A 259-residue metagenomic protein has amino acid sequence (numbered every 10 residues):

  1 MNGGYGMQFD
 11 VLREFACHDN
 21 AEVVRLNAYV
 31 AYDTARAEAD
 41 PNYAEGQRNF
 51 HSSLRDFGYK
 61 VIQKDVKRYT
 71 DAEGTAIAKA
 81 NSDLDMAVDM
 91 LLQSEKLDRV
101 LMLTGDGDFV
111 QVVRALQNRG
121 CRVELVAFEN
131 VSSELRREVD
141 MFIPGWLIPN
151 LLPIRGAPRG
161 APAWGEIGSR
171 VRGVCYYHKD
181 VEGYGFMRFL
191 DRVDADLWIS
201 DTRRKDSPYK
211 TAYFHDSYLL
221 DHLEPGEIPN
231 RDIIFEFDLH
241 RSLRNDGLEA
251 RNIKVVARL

Functional and structural regions predicted by a protein language model:
M1-S82, G107, R122-N130, P229 (+1 more regions): Domain-level signal for Mg2+-assisted phosphodiester chemistry and nucleotide/NA-binding surfaces in nucleic-acid
N81, K96-S133: Active-site histidine-anchored catalytic micro-motif
R137-I167: C-terminal helix of von Willebrand factor
E166-V181: Structural detector for short beta-strands of small beta-barrel domains
D180-D201: Short aromatic-glycine-enriched beta-strand elements
D194-Y218, E249-R251: A short macromolecule-binding patch
Y218-E236: Short nucleic-acid-contacting surface segments enriched for D/E, G, S/T with interspersed K/R
H240-L259: OB-fold/S1-family single-stranded nucleic acid-binding modules
